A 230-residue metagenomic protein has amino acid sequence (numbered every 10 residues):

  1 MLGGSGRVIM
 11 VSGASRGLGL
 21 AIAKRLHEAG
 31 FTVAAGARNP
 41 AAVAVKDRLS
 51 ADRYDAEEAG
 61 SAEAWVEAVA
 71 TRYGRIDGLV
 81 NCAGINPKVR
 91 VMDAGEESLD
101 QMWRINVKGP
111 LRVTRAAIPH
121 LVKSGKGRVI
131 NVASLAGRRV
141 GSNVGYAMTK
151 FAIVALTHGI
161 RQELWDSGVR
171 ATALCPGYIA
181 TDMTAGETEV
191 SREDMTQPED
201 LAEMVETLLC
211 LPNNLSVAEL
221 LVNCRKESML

Functional and structural regions predicted by a protein language model:
S15-R16: Conserved glycine-rich cofactor-binding loop
A29-V45: Conserved glycine-rich Rossmann-like NAD(P)H-binding loop of the short-chain dehydrogenase/reductase
C82-P87: Conserved NAD(P)H cofactor-binding loop of Rossmann-fold oxidoreductase domains
R90-V91, S98-W103: Substrate-binding pocket helix/loop in short-chain dehydrogenase/reductase
T114, T149: Active-site helix of classical SDR
S134: Residue(s) in the substrate-gating loop at a strand-loop-helix junction that position the organic substrate next
D166-V169, A173-L174, V190-L230: C-terminal helical subdomain
